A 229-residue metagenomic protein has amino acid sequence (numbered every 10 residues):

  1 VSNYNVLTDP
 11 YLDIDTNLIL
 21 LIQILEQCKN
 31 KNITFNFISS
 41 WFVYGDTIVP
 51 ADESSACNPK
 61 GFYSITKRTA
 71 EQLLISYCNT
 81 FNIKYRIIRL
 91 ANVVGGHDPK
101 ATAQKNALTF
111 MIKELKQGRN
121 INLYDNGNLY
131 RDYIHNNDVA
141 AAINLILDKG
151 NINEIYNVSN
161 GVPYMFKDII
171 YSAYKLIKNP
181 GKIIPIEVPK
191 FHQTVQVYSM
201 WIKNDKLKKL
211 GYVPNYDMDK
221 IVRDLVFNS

Functional and structural regions predicted by a protein language model:
V1-L90: N-terminal Rossmann-like NAD(P)+-binding domain of SDR-like oxidoreductases, especially those catalyzing
S2-N5, S40-V43, N92-D98, N128 (+2 more regions): Active-site proximal helix/loop that lines the substrate pocket of Rossmann-like NAD(P)-dependent oxidoreductase domains
N5, P50-N58, V94, E187-F191 (+1 more regions): Short glycine/proline- and charge-enriched loop/turn segments that cap or connect secondary-structure elements
N5-V6, D46-I48, H97-P99, Y133 (+1 more regions): Short glycine-/acidic-enriched loop or helix-start segments at secondary-structure transitions that form or flank
L12-I14, K60-E71, A101-T109, D132-Y133 (+1 more regions): Short-chain dehydrogenase/reductase
I24, L74, M111, K206-K208: Structural element of the ATP-grasp superfamily
I75-Y130, N136-L145, S172-Y174: NAD(P)-dependent short-chain dehydrogenase/reductase
K116-R119, L123-S229: C-terminal substrate-binding subdomain of Rossmann-fold SDR/epimerase-dehydratase oxidoreductases
